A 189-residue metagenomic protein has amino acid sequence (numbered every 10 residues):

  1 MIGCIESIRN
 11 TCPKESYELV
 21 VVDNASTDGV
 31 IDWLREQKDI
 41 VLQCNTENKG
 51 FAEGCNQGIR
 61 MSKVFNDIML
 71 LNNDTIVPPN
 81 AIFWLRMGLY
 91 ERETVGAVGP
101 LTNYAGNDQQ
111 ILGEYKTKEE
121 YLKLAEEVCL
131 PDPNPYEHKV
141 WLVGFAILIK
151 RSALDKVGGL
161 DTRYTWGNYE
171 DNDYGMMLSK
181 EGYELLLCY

Functional and structural regions predicted by a protein language model:
E6-S16: Short, acidic, metal-binding catalytic loop of nucleotide-sugar glycosyltransferases
D23-I31, E47: A conserved acidic beta->alpha catalytic loop
C44-K63: Glycine-rich, basic loop-to-helix element that forms the pyrophosphate-binding segment of sugar-nucleotide handling
F65-I76: Short beta-strand-to-loop acidic/aromatic patch adjacent to the donor-nucleotide binding site
I76-E114: Conserved donor NDP-sugar-binding/catalytic core segment of glycosyltransferases
Y104, T117-K118, L122-S152, K156 (+1 more regions): A recurrent flexible, glycine/aromatic-enriched loop bordering the glycosyltransferase active site that acts as
T162-R163, G175-Y189: Catalytic donor-sugar/metal-binding loop of nucleotide-sugar-dependent glycosyltransferases
G167-D173: Acidic donor-binding loop at a coil-to-helix junction in glycosyltransferase catalytic cores that engages
